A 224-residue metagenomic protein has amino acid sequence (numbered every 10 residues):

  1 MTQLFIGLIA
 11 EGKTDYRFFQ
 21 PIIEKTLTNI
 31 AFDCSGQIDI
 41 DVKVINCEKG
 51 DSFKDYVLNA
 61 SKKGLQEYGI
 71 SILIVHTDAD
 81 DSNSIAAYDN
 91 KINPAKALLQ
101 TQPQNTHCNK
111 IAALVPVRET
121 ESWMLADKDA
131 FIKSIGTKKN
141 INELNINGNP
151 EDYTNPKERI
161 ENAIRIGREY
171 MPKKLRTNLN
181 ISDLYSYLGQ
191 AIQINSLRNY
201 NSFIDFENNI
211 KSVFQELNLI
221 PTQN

Functional and structural regions predicted by a protein language model:
M1-Q3, Y16-N46, V57-N224: C-terminal accessory helical subdomains adjacent to catalytic cores in phosphodiester- and nucleotide-handling enzymes
F5-I9: Conserved beta-strand elements of the Class I
G12-T14: Short polar catalytic/cofactor-binding loops
G50-K54: Non-catalytic terminal and connector segments of soluble metabolic enzymes
